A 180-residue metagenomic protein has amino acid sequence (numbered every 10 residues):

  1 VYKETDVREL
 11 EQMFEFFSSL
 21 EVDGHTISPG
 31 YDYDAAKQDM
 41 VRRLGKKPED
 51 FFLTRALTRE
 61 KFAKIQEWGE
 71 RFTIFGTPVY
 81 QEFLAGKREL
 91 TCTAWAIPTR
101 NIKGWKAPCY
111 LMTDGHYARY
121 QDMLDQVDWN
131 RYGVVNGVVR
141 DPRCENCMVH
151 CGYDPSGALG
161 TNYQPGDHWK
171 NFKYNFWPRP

Functional and structural regions predicted by a protein language model:
V1-A107, L111-A118, S156-G160: Radical SAM enzyme [4Fe-4S]-AdoMet core and its adjacent flexible, acidic and glycine-rich loops/tails across
W105-P180: Flexible mid-to-C-terminal extensions adjoining Fe-S/redox cofactors in radical SAM and related proteins
